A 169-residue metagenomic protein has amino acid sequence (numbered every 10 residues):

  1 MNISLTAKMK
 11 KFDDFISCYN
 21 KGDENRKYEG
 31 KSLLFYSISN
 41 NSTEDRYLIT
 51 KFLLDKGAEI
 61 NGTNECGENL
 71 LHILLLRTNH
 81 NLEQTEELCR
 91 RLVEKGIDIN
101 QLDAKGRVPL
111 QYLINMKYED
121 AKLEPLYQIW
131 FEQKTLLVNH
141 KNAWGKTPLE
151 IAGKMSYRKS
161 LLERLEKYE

Functional and structural regions predicted by a protein language model:
M1-I3, N25-S39, T63-T78, L102-I114 (+1 more regions): Ankyrin-repeat boundary/"N-cap" motif
M1-T6, I129-E169: Ankyrin-repeat-protein effector appendages
L5-D14, N20-K31: Long, hydrophobic/aromatic N-terminal blocks
L5-K10, Y36-E44, I73-T85, Y112-A121 (+1 more regions): Ankyrin repeat A-helix N-terminal signature
I16-D23, I49-E59, E87-I99, Y127-L137 (+1 more regions): Ankyrin repeat domain, specifically the short helix-to-loop turn at the C-terminus of the second helix of each repeat
E24-N25, T43, E59, H80 (+4 more regions): A general structural signal for well-ordered secondary-structure junctions
D45-H72: N-terminal leader/targeting helix
L75-R107, Q111-E119, L123-K134, A143: Eukaryote-skewed repeat-based solenoidal scaffolds used as protein-protein interaction platforms, primarily
